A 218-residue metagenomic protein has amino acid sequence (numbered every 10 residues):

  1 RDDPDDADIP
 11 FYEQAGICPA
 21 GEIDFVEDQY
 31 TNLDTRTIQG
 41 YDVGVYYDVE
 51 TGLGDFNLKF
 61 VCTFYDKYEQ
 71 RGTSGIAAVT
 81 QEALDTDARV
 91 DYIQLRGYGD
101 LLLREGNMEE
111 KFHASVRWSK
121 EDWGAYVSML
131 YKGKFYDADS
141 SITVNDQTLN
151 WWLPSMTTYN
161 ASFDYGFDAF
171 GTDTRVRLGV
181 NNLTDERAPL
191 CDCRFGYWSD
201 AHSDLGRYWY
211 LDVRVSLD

Functional and structural regions predicted by a protein language model:
R1-D139: Gram-negative outer-membrane beta-barrel transporters
Y41, Y46, G54-F64, Y98-D218: Conserved C-terminal beta-signal and adjacent last beta-strands/turns of outer-membrane beta-barrel proteins
